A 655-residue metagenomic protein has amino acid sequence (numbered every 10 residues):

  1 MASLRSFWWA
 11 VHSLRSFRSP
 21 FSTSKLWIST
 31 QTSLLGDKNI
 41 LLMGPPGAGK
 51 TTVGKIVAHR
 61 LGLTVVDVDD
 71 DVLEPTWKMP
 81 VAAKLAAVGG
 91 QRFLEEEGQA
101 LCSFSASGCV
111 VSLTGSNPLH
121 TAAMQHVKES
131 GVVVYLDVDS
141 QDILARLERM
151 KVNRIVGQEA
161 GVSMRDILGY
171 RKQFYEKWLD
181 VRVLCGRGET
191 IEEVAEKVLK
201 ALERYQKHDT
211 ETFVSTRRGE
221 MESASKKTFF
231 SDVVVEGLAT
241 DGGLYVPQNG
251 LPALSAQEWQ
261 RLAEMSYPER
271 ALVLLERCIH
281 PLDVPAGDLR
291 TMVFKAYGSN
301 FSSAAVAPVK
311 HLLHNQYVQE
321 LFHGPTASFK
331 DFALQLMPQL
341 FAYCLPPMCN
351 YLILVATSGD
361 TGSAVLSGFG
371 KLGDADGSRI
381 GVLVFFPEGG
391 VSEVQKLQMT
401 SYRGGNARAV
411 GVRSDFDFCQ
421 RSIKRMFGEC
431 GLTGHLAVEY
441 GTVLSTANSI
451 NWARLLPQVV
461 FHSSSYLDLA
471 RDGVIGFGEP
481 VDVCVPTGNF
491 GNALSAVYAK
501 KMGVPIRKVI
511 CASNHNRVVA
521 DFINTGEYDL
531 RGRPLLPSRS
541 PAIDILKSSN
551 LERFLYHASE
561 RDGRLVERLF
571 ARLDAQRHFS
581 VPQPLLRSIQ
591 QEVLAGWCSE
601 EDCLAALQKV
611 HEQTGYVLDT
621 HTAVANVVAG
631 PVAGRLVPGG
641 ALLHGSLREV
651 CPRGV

Functional and structural regions predicted by a protein language model:
A2-R15, T23-L35, I40, I56 (+2 more regions): NTP-dependent small-molecule kinase module
G36-I40, S107-G108, C349: Pre-Walker A (Motif I) flank of P-loop NTPase domains
P45: P-loop (Walker A) phosphate-binding loop of NTP-binding proteins
K50: Conserved lysine of the Walker
K55, H59-Q99: Conserved substrate/cofactor phosphate-moiety recognition/catalytic segment in nucleotide-dependent phosphotransferases
R92-V132, T622: Glycine-rich phosphate-binding loop used to anchor ATP phosphates in small-molecule kinases, encompassing both
E129-Q173: A glycine- and Lys/Arg-enriched "phosphate-lid" helix/loop adjacent to the NTP-binding pocket of small-molecule kinases
D180-R182, G186, T190-V655: PLP-dependent amino-acid enzyme catalytic core
